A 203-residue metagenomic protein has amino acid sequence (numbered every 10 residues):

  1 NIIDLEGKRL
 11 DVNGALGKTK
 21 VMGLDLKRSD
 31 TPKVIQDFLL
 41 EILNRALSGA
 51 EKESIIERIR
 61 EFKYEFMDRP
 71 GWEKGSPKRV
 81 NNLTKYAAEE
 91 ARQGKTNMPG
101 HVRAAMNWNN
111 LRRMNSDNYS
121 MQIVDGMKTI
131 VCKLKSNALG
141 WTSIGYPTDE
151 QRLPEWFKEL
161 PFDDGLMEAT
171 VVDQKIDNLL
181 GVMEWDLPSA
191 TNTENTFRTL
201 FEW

Functional and structural regions predicted by a protein language model:
N1-W203: DNA-dependent DNA polymerase catalytic subunits
